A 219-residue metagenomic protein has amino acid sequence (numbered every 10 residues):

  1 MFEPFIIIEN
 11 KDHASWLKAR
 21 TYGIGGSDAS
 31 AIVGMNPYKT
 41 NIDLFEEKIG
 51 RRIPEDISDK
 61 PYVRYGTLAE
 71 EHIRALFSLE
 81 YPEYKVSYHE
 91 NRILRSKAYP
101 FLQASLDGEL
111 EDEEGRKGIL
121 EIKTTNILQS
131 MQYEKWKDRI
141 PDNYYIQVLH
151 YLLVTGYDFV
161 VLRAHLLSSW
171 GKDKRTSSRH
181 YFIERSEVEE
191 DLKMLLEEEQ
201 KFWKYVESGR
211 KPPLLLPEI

Functional and structural regions predicted by a protein language model:
M1, G34, L79, G209-R210: Compositionally biased, intrinsically disordered/low-complexity regions enriched for serine, proline and threonine
M1-L68, H72: Charged, glycine-rich intrinsically disordered N-terminal tails and low-complexity linkers that flank
D56, L162, R210-P213: Secondary-structure transition/capping residues
V63-Y88: Acidic-basic catalytic patches of nuclease active cores, encompassing PD-(D/E)XK and other metal-cofactor nuclease
E80-L106, L110-E207: Nucleic-acid nuclease catalytic cores
V206-E218: Residue patterns forming the tRNA-binding/recognition surfaces of aminoacyl-tRNA synthetases and related DALR
